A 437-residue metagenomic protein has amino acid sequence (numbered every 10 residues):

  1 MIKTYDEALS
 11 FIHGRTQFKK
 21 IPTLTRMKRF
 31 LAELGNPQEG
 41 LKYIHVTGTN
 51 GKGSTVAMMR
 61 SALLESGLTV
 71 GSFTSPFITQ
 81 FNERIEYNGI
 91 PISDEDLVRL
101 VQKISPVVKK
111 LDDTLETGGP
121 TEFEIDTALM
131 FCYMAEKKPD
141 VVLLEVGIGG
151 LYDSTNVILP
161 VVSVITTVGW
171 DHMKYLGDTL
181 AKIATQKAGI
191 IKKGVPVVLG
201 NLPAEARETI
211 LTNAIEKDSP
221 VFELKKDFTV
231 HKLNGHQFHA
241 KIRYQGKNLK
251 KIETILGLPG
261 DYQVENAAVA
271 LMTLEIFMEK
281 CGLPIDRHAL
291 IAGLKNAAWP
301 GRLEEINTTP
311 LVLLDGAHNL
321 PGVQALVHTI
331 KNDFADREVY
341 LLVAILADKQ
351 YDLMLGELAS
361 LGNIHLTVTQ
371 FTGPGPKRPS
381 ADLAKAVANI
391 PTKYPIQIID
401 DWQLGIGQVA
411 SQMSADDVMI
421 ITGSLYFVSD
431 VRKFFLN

Functional and structural regions predicted by a protein language model:
M1-G48, T55-L68, F73-S75, K109-G118: Short functional linear segments
L31, N36-E39, E65-I158: ATP-dependent carboxylate-amine ligase catalytic core
G40, V141-L144, S154-V164, V168-M173 (+2 more regions): Nucleotide phosphate-binding/pyrophosphate-handling subdomain across enzymes that bind or process nucleotide phosphates
M59, L151-V161, R432-L436: Short Gly/Thr/Asp-enriched flexible loops that form oxyanion-binding sites at enzyme active sites
L111-L115, K138-V141, E145, V162-E253 (+2 more regions): Acidic, Mg2+-coordinating active-site environments of NTP-dependent enzymes
G200-N201, N213-G235, L256-D261, A289-N296 (+5 more regions): Beta-strand->loop->alpha-helix junctions that form or flank phosphate-binding loops in nucleotide-handling enzymes
P203-T212, D218-V221, L311-L314, L320 (+1 more regions): C-terminal helical cap/extension that packs against the catalytic core of soluble nucleotide-cofactor enzymes
S424: Active-site-proximal loop/hinge segments that shape catalytic or ion-binding/gating pockets
